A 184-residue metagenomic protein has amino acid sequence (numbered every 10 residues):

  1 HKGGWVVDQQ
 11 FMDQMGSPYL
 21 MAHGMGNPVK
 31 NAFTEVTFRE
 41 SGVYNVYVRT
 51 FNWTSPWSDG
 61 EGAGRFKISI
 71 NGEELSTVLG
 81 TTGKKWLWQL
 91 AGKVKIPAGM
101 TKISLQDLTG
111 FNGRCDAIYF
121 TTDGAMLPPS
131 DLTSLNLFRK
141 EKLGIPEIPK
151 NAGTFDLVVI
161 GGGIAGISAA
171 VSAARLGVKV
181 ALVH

Functional and structural regions predicted by a protein language model:
H1-I145, P149: Extracytoplasmic
T50, G161, H184: Short beta-strand/turn micro-motifs composed of small residues that flank or help shape donor/cofactor-binding pockets
N151-A165: Beta1/beta-strand and adjacent pyrophosphate-binding region of the FAD-binding site in flavoprotein oxidoreductases
A173: Aromatic pocket-lining residues of Rossmann-like dinucleotide-binding sites
L176-H184: Glycine-rich FAD pyrophosphate-binding loop
